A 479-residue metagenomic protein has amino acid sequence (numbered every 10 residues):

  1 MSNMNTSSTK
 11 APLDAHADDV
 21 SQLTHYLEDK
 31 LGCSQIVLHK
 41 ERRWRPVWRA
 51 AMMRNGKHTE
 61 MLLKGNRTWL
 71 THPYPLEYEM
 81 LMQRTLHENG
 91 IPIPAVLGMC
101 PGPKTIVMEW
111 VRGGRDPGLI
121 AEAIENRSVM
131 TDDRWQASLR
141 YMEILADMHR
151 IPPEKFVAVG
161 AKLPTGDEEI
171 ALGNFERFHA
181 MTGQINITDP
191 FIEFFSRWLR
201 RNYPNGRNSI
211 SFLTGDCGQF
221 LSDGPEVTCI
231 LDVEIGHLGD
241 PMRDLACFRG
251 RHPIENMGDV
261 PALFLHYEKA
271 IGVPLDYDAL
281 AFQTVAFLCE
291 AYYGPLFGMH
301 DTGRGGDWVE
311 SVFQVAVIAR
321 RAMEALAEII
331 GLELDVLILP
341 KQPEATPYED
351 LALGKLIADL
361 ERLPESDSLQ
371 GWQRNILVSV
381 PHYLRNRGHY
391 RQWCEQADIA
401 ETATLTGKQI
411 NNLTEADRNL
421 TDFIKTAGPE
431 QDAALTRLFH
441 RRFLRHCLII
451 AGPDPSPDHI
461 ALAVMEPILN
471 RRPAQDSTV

Functional and structural regions predicted by a protein language model:
D18-S34, R150-D216, G224, K269-G272: An alpha-helical support segment within catalytic cores of ATP-dependent transferases
L38-E169, A180-P190: ATP-binding pocket architecture of kinase catalytic cores
R43-M52, G56-L62, T105, M148 (+1 more regions): Active-site acidic catalytic loop and adjacent metal/ATP-binding pocket of ATP-dependent phosphoryl transfer enzymes
M61-N66, I120-S128, F175-A180, T228 (+2 more regions): Short glycine/proline- and charge-enriched loop/turn segments that cap or connect secondary-structure elements
D132-W135, I254, A279, Q283 (+2 more regions): Short, solvent-exposed segments of well-ordered alpha helices
M242-L275, V285-D307, F313-G331: Active-site activation/catalytic loop segments of kinase-like enzymes and analogous catalytic loops in related
E328-A352: Charged, amphipathic alpha-helical linkers/stalks
P347-S379, L384-V479: C-terminal amphipathic alpha-helical interaction region
